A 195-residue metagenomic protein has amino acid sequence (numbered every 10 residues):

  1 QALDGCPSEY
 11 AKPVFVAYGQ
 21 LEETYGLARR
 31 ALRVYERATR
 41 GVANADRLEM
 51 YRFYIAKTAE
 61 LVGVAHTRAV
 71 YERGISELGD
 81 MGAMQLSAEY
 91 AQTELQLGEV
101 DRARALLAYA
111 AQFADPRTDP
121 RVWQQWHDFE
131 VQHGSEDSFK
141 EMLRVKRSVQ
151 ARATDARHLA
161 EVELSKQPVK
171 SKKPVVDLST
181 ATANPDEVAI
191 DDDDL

Functional and structural regions predicted by a protein language model:
Q1-L195: Alpha-helical solenoid scaffolds in eukaryotic macromolecular assemblies
